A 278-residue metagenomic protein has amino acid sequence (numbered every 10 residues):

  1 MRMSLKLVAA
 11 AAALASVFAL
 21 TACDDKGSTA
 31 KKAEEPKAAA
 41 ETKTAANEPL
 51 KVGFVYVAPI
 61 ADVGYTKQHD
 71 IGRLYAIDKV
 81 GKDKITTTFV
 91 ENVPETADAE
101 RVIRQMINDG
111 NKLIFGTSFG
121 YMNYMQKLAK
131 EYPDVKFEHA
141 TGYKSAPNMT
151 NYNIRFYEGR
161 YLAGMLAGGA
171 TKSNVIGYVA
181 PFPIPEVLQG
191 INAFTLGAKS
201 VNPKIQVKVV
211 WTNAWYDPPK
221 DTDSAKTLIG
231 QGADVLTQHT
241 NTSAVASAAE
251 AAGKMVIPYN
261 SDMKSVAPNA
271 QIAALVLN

Functional and structural regions predicted by a protein language model:
M1-A10: Bacterial N-terminal signal peptides that target proteins for export
F18-A22: C-terminal motif of bacterial Sec signal peptides marking the signal peptidase cleavage site
C23-N278: A residue-level marker of the well-folded mature domains of exported/periplasmic proteins
